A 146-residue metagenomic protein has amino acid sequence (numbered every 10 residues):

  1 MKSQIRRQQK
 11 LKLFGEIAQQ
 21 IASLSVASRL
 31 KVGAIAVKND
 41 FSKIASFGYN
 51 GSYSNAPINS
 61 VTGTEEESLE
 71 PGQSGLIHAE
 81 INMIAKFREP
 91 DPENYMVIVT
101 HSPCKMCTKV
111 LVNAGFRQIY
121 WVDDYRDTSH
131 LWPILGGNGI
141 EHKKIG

Functional and structural regions predicted by a protein language model:
M1-G146: Zinc-dependent deaminase catalytic domain
